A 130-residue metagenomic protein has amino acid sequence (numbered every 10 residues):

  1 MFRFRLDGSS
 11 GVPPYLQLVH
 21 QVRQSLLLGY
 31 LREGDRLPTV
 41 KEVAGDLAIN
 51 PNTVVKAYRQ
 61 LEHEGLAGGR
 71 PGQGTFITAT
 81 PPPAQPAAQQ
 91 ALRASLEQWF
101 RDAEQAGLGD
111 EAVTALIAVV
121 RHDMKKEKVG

Functional and structural regions predicted by a protein language model:
M1-R36, Q90-A94, F100-G130: Extreme N-terminal segment that seeds HTH/winged-HTH DNA-binding domains in transcriptional regulators
Y15, T39, Q73-Q90: Short, cationic-aromatic polyanion-contact patches
V22, Y58-R59: Short, hydrophobic-biased segments on the C-terminal half of alpha helices that form "recognition helices"
Y30-D35, E62-G72, F76-A79: Beta-hairpin "wing" of winged helix-turn-helix
R36-L47, L61: A short alpha-helical element within helix-turn-helix/winged-helix DNA-binding domains across DNA-binding proteins
D46-L47, H63-L66, A106, D123: Residue cluster at the C-terminal edge of the helix-turn-helix DNA-binding motif
N52: Key DNA-contact positions within bacterial/archaeal DNA-binding proteins
